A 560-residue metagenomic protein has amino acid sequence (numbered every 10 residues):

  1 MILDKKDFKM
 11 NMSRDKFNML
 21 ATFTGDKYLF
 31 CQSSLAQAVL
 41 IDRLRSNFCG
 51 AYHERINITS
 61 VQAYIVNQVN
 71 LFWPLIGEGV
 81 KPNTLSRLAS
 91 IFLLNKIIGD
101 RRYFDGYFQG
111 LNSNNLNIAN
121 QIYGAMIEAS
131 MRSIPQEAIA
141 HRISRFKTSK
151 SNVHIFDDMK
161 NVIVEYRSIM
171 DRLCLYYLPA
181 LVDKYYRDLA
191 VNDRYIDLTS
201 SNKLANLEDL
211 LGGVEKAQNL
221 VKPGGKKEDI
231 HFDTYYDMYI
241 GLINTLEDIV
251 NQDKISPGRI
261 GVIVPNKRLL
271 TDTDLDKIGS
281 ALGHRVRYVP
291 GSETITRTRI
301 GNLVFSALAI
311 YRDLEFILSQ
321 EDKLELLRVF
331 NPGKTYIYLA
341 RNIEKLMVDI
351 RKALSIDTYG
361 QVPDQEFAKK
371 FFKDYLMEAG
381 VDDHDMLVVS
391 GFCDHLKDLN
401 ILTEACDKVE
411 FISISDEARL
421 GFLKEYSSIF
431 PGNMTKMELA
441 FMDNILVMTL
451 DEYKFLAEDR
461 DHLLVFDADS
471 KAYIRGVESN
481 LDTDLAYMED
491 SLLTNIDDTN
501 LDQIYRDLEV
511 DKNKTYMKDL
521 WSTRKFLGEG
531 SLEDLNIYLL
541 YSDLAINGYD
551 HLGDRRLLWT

Functional and structural regions predicted by a protein language model:
M1-Y28, S33-S34, G213-L282: Helicase P-loop NTPase motor core
I2-N11, I97-S200, N206, D233-T234: Accessory N-terminal region flanking or inserted into the helicase ATPase core in nucleic-acid motor proteins
T24-I127, R312, S319: Conserved P-loop NTPase-based nucleic-acid remodeling module centered on helicase motor cores
S33, N57-N67, R194-A205, F422-S479 (+2 more regions): Conserved helicase core region in the C-terminal RecA-like lobe
S86, S90, C174, L178 (+2 more regions): Phosphate/oxyanion-binding active-site loops and adjacent basic polyanion-contact surfaces
L94-N95, G99-R101, K254-G360: ATPase/helicase motor core of nucleic-acid motors
S151, I155-I169, N192-D193, N342-E452 (+1 more regions): Accessory C-terminal helicase-associated subdomains
D469-L558: C-terminal accessory regions
